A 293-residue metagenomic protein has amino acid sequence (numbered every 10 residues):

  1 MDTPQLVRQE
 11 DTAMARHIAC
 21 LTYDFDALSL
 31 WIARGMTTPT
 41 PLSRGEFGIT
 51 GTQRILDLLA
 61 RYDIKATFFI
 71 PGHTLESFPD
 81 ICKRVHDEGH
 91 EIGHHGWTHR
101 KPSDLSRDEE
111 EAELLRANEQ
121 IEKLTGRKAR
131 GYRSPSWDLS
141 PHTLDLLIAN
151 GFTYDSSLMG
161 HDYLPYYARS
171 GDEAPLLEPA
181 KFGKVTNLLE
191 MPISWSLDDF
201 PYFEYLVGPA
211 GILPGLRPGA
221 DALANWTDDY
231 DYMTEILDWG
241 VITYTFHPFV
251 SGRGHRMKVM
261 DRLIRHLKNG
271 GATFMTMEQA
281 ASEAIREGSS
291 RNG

Functional and structural regions predicted by a protein language model:
P4-E88, H266: Active-site beta->alpha N-cap acidic-glycine motif
L6, R61-Y62, L216-G293: C-terminal domain-boundary segment and adjacent tail
L6-R8, E122-K123, R127-D238: Active-site-adjacent pocket scaffolds in enzyme catalytic domains
P39-S43, F47, L105-E113, P214-D221 (+2 more regions): Alpha-helix N-cap and loop-to-helix initiation/capping positions
T52-L56, P79-K83, E111-N118, L144 (+2 more regions): Generic structural signal for well-ordered alpha-helices, preferentially at hydrophobic/aromatic core positions
A60-P141, L158, L164, V185-T186 (+2 more regions): Metal-dependent polysaccharide deacetylase catalytic core of the NodB/CE4 family, i.e., the active-site-bearing domain
C82-R84, D108-E110, L146, R169-E173 (+1 more regions): Short low-complexity, flexible loop/linker segments enriched in glycine and/or proline with clustered acidic
